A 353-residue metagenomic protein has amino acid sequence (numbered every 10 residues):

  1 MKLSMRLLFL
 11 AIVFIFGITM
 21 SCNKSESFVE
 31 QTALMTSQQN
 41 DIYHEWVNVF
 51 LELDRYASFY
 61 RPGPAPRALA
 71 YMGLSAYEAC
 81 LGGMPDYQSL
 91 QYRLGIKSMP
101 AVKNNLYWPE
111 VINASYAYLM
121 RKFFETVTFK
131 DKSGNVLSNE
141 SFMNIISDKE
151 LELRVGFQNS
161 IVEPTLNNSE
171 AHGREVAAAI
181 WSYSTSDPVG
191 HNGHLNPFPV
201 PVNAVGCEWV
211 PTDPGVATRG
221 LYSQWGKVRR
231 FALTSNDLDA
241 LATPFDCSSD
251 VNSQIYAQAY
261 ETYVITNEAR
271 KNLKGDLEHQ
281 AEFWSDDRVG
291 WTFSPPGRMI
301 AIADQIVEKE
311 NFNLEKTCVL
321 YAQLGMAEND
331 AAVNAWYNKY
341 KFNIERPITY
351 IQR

Functional and structural regions predicted by a protein language model:
M1-F9: Bacterial N-terminal signal peptides that target proteins for export
I18-S21: C-terminal motif of bacterial Sec signal peptides marking the signal peptidase cleavage site
N23-R353: Acidic/polar surface patches and capping/hinge elements
